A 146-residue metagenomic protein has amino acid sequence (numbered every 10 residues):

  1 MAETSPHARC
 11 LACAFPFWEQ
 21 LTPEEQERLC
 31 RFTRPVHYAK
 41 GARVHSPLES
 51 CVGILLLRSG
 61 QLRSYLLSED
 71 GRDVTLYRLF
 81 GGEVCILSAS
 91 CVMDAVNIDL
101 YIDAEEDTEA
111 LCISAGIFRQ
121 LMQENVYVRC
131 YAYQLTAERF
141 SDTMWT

Functional and structural regions predicted by a protein language model:
M1-A39, A89-V92: Cyclic nucleotide-binding regulatory module and flanking cytosolic helices
R9-L21, F32-P35, L57-D70, A115-R119: Short low-complexity stretches enriched in small and charged residues
L21, G71, E124-V128: Alpha-helical structural elements of signaling/regulatory helical domains
A39, L66, A132-Q134: Compositionally biased, intrinsically disordered low-complexity regions enriched in proline and serine
R43-E105: Cyclic nucleotide-binding regulatory domains
R78-S141: Cyclic-nucleotide recognition modules
T143-T146: Short, Lys/Arg-enriched, Trp-marked, Pro/Gly-tolerant hinge/linker segments that flank
